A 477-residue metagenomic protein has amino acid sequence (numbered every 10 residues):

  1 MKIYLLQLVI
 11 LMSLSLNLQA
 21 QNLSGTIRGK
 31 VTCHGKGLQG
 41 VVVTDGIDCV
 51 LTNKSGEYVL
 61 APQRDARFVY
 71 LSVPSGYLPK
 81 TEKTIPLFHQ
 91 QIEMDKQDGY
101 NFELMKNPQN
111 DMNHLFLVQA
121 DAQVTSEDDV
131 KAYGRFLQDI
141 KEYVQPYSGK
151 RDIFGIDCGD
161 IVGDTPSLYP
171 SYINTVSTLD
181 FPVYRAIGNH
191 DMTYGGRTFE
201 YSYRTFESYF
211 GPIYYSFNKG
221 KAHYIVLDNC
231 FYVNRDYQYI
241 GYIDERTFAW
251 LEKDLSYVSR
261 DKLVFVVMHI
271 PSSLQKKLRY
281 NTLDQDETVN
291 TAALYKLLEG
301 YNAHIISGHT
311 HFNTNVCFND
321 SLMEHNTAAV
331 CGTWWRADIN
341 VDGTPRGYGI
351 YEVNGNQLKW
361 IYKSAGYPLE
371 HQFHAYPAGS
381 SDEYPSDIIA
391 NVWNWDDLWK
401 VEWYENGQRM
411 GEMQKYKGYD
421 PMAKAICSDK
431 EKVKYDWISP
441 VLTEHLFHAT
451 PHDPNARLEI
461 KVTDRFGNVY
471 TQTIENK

Functional and structural regions predicted by a protein language model:
N22-T26, C33-H34, Y77-P170, P454 (+1 more regions): N-terminal active-site segment of His-dependent metallophosphoesterases
S24-R28, T32-I47: Short, ordered, surface-exposed loop/turn motifs in non-cytosolic proteins
L38, V59-F68: Short Pro-Gly-centered beta-turn/loop motif in secreted/extracellular proteins
V41-D45, F68-V69, V401-W403: Hydrophobic beta-strand segments
T44-A61: Short, acidic Ser/Thr/Gly-rich low-complexity loop/linker segments typical of extracellular and cell-surface proteins
S75-T81, H89-I92, P166-R260, N281-H304 (+1 more regions): Extended active-site neighborhood of metal-dependent phosphoesterases/phosphodiesterases
F181, D420-H448: Aromatic sugar-binding surface patches on proteins that engage polysaccharides or sugar-phosphate polymers
L322-N406, E444-T473: Binuclear metal-dependent phosphoesterase catalytic core
